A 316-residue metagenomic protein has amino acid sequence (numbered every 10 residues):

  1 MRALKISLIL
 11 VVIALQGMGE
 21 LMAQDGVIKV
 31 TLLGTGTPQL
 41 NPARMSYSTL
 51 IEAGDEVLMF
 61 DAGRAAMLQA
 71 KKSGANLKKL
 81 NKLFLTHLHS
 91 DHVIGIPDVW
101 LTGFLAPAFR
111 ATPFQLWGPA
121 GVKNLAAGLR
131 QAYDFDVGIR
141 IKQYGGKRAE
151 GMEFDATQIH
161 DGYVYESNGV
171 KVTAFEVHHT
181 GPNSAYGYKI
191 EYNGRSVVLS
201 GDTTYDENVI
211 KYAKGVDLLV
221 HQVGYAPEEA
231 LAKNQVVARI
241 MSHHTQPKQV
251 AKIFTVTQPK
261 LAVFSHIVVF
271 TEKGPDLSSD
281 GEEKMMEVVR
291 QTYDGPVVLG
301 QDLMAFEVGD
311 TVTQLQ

Functional and structural regions predicted by a protein language model:
M1-I6: Positively charged n-region of N-terminal signal peptides that target proteins for export
S7-G17: Bacterial N-terminal signal peptides
I9, H89, I240-H243: Flexible, glycine- and charge-enriched loops at secondary-structure boundaries
A23-V197, L277, K284-T313: Binuclear metal-dependent hydrolase catalytic cores
T35, T86, T203-T204, S265: Ser/Thr-centric signal marking residues that sit in or immediately flank functional binding/regulatory motifs
Y186-G187, S196-V198, T204-M304: Cap/insert and terminal regions of metallo-dependent hydrolase folds
